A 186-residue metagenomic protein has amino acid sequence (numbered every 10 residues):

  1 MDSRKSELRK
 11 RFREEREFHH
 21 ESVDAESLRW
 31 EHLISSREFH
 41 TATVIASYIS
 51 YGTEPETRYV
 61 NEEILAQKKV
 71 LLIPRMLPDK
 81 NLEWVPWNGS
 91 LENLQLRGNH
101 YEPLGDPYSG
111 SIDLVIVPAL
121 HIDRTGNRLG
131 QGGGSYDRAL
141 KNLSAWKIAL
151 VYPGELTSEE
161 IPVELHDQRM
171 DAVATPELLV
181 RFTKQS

Functional and structural regions predicted by a protein language model:
M1-G110: N-terminal active-site beta-alpha-beta segment that forms phosphate/nucleotide-binding and substrate-recognition loops
M1-L8, E14-F18, G110-V115, D123-N127 (+1 more regions): Surface-exposed, charge/polar-rich loops and edge strands
F12, S47, L71, I116 (+2 more regions): A residue-level signal for conserved active-site and pocket-lining positions in enzyme catalytic cores
I49, A119, E177: Glycine-rich, N-terminal phosphate-binding loop of Rossmann-like dinucleotide-binding domains
Y51-T53, L120-R124: Short glycine-rich anion-binding loops that position phosphate/pyrophosphate groups of nucleotides and phosphorylated
E62, G130-S135: Charged helix-capping and loop-helix junction motifs
G105, R128-L129: Short capping loops/turns at secondary-structure boundaries
G105-D106, P118-H121: A structured binding-face within diverse protein domains that lines the active/interaction site
